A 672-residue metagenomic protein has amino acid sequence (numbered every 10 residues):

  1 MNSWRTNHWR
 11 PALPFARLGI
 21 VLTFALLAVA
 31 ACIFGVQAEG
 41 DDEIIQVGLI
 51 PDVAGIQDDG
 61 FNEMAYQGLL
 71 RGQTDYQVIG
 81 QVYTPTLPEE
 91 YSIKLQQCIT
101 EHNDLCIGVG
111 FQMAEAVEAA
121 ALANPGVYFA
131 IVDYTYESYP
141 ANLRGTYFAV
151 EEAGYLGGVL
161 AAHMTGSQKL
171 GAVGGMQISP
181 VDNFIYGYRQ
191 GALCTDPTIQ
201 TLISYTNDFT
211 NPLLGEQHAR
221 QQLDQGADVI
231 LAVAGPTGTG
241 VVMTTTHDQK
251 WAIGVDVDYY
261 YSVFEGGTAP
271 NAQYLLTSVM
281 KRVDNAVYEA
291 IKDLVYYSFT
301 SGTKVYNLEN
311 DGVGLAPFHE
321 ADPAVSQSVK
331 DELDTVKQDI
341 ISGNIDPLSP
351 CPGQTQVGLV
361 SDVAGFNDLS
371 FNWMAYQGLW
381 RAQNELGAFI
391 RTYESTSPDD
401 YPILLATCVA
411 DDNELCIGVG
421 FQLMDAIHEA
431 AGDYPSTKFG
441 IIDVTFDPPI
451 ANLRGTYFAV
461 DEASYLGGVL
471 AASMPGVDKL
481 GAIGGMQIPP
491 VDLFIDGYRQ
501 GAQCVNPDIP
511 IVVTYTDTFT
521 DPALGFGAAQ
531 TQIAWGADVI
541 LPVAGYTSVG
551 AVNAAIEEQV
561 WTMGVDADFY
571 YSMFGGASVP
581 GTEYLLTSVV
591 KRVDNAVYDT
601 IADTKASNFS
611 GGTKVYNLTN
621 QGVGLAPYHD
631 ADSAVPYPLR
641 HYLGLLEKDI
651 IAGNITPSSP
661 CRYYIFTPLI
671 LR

Functional and structural regions predicted by a protein language model:
M1-F15: N-terminal secretory signal peptides that target proteins for export/translocation
S3, R17-I20, F389, Y664-T667: Low-complexity intrinsically disordered segments
F15, F24, F34, Y663-F666: Aromatic (phenylalanine/tyrosine) cluster motif
G19-A31: Bacterial N-terminal signal peptides
A31-Q37: Juxtamembrane cytosolic interface motif at the C-terminal end of transmembrane helices
A38, P668: Conserved functional hotspot residues at active sites or interaction interfaces
E39-C661: A residue-level marker of the well-folded mature domains of exported/periplasmic proteins
L671-R672: Short, solvent-exposed mixed-charge patches
